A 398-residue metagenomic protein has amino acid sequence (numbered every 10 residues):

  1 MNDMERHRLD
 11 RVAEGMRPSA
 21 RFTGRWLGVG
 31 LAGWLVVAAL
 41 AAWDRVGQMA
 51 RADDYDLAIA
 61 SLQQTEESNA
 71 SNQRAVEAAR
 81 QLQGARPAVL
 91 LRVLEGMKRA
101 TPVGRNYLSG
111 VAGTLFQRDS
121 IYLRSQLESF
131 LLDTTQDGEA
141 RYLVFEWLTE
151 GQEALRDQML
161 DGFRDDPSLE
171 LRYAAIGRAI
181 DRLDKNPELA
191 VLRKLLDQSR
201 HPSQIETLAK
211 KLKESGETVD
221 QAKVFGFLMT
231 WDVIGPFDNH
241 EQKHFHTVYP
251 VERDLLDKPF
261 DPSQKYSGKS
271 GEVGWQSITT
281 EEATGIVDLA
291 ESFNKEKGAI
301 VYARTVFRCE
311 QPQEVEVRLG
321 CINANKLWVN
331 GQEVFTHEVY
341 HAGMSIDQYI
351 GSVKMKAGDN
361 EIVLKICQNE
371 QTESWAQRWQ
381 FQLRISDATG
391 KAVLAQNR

Functional and structural regions predicted by a protein language model:
M1-R25: N-terminal secretory signal peptides that target proteins for export/translocation
M49, D53-T65, R86-M97, S120-L132 (+3 more regions): Amphipathic alpha-helical scaffolding segments comprising HEAT/armadillo-like alpha-solenoid repeats
A70-S71, A100-T101, Q136-D137, P167-S168 (+1 more regions): Short inter-helical turns and helix N-cap capping residues of alpha-solenoid HEAT/ARM repeat scaffolds
Q73-A85, E95, N106-R118, S129 (+5 more regions): Structural detector for internal amphipathic alpha-helices that build alpha-solenoid repeat scaffolds
D197-I286, K365-R398: Accessory carbohydrate-binding/adhesion or oligomerization-edge regions at the termini of glycan-active proteins
A290-K295, R304-F307, I350-K354: Beta-strand-rich interaction surfaces with strong enrichment in secreted/lumenal proteins
C309, E314-W328, I362: Aromatic-lined ligand-binding clefts that engage carbohydrates, nucleic acids, or primary amines
V329-W379: Beta-strand-rich ligand-recognition modules
